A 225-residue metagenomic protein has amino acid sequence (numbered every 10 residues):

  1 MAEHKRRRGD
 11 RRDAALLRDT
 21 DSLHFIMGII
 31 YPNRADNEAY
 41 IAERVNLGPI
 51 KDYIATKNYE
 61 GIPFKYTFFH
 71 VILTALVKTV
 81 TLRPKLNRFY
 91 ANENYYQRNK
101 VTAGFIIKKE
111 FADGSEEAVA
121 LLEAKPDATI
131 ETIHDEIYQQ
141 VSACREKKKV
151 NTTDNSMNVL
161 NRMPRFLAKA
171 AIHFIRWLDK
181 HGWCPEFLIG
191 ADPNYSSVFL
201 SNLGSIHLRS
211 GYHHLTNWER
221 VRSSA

Functional and structural regions predicted by a protein language model:
M1-A225: C-terminal catalytic/motor cores of large multi-domain enzyme assemblies
